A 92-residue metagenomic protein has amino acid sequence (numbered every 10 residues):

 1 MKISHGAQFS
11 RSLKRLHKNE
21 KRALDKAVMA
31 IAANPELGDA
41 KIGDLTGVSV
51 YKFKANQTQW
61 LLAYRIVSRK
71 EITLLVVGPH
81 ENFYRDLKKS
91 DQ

Functional and structural regions predicted by a protein language model:
M1, S49-Y51, L62: Residue-level detector of beta-strand structural context in well-folded domains
M1-A27: Arg/Lys-rich, positively charged N-terminal/basic patches that mediate binding to nucleic acids
R11, A55-L61, R65-Q92: Enriched for short, Lys/Arg-rich terminal
A27-A30, H80: Conserved short hydrophobic interaction patches
M29-N56: A short, surface-exposed loop/turn module that caps and links secondary-structure elements
